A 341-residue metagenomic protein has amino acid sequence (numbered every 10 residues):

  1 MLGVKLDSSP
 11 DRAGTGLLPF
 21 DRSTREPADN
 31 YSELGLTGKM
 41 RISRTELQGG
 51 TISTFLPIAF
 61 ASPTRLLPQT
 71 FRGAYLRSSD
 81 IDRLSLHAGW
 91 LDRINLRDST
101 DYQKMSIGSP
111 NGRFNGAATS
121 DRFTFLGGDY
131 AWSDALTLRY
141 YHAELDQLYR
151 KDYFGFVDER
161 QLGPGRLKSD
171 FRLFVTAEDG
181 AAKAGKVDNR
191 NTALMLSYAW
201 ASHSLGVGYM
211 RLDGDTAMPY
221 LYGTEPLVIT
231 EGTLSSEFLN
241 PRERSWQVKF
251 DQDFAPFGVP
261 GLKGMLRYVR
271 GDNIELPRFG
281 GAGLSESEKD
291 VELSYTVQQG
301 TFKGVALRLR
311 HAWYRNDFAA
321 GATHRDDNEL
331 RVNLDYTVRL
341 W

Functional and structural regions predicted by a protein language model:
M1, G49, L86-A88, L138-Y140 (+9 more regions): Membrane-embedded beta-strand positions of outer-membrane beta-barrel proteins
M1-K5, I42-R44, T51-P57, W90-I94 (+12 more regions): Transmembrane beta-strands of outer-membrane beta-barrel pores
M1-L17, D21-K104, Y130-L136, S204-D215: Outer membrane beta-barrel
N30-L34, P68-R72, S120-T124, L148-D152 (+4 more regions): Residues that define the transmembrane beta-barrel architecture of outer-membrane proteins
R44-Q48, R83-H87, N95, D134-R139 (+6 more regions): Repeated loop/turn-to-beta-strand initiation elements of outer-membrane beta-barrel proteins
H87-R122, G165-P241, S245, H311-L330: Outer-membrane beta-barrel translocator/channel fold
L126, V248, V291-L293, D326-W341: Outer-membrane beta-barrel "beta-signal"
Y209, G214-Q298: C-terminal structural cap/anchor segments
